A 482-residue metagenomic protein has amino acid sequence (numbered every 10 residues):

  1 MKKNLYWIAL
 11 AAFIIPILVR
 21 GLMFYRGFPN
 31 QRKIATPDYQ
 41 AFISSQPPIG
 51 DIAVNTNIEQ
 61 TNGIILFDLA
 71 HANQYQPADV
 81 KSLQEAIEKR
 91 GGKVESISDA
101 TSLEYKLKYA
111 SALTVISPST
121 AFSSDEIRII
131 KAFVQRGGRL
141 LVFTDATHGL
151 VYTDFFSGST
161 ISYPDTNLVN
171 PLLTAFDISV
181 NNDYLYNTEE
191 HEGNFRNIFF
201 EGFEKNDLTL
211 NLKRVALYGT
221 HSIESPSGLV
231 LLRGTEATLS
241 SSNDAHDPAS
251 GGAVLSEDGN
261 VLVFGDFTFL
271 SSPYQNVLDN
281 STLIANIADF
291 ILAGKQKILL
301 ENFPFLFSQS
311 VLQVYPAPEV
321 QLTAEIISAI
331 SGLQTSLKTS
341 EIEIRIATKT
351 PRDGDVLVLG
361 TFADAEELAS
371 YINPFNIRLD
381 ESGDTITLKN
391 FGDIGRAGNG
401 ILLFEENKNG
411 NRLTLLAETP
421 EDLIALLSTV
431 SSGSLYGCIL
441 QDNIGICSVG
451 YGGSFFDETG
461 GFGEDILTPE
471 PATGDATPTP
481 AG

Functional and structural regions predicted by a protein language model:
K2-G482: Short, surface-exposed patches at the edges or C-terminal ends of soluble domains, predominantly
